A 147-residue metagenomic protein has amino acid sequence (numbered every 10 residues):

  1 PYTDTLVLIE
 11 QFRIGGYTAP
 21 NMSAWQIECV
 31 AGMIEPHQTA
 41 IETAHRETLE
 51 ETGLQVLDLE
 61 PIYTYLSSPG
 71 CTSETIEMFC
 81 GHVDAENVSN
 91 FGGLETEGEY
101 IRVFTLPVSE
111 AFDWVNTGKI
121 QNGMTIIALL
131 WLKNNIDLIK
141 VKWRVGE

Functional and structural regions predicted by a protein language model:
P1-R46, E95-E97: Conserved Nudix-box catalytic region and its N-terminal flanking loop in Nudix hydrolases and closely related
P1-T3, F12, H82-E86, V108-S109 (+1 more regions): Short loop segments at secondary-structure junctions
Y17-S23, D58, P107, L132: Domain-wide signal for the mature, well-folded portions of proteins, strongly enriched in nucleus-encoded organellar
V30-G123, K142-G146: Unchanged
S67, L132-K133: Short secondary-structure boundary/hinge segments and terminal tails
I126: Acidic/histidine metal-binding catalytic segments
K133-R144: Short helix-capping/linker segments at secondary-structure and domain boundaries
